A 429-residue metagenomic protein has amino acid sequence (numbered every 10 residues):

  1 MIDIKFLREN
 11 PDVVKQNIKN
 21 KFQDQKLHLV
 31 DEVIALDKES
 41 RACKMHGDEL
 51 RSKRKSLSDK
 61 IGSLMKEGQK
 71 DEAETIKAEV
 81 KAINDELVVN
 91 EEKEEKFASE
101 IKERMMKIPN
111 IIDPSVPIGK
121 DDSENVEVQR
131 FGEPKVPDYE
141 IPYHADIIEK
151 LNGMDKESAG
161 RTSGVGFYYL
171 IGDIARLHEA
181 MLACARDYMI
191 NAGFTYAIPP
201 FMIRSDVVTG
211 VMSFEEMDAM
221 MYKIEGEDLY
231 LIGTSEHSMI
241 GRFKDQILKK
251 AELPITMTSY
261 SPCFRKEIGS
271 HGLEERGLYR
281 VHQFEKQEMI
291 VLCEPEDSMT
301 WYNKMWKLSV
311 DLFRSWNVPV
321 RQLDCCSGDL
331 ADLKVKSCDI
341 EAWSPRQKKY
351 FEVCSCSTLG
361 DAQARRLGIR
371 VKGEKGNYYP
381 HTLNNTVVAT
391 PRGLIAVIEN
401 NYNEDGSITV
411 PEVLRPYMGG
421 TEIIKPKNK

Functional and structural regions predicted by a protein language model:
M1-K135, E149, G153: N-terminal alpha-helical targeting/anchoring segments
L27, R130-K429: TRNA-recognition modules of translation machinery and tRNA-sensing kinases, especially anticodon-binding
